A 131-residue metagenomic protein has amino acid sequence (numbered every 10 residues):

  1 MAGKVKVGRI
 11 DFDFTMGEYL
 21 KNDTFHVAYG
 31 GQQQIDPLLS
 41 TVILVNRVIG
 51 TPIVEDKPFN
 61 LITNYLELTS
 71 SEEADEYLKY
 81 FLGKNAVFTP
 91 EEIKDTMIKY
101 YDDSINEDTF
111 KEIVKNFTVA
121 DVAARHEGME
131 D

Functional and structural regions predicted by a protein language model:
M1-H26: Venus flytrap/periplasmic-binding-protein-like
D11-G17, Q32-I49: Hydrophobic alpha-helical segments within soluble ligand-binding/sensing domains
F25-Q33, I49-D56: A polyampholytic, Gly/Pro-enriched intrinsically disordered region
T41-D131: Hinge/cleft segment of the Venus flytrap/periplasmic-binding protein
